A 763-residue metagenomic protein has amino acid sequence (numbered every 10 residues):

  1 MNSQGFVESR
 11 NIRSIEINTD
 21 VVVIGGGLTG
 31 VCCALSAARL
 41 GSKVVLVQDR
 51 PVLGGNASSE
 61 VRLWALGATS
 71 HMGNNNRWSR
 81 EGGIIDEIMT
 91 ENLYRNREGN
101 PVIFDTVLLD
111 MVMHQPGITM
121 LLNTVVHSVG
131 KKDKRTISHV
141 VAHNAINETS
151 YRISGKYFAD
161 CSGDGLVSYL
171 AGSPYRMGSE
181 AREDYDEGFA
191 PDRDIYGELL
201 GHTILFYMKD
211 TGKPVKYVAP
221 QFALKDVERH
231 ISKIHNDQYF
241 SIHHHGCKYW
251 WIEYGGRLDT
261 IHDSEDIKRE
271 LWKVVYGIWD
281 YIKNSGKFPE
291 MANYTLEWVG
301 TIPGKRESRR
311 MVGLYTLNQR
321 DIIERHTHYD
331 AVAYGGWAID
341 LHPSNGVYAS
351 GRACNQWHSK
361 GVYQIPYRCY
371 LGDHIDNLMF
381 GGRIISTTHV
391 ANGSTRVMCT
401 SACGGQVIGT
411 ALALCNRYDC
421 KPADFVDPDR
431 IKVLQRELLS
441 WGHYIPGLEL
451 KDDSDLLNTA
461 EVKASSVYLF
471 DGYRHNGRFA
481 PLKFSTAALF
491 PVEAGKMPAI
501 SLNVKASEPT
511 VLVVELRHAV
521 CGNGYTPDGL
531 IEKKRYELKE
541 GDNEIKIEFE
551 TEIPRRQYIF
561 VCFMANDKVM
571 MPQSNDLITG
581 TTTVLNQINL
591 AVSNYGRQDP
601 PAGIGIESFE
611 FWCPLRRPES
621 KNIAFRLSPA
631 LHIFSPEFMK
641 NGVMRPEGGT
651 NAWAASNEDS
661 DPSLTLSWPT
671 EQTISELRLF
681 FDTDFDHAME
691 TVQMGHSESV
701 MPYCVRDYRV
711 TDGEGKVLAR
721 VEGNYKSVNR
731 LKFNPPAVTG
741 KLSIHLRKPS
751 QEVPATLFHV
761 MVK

Functional and structural regions predicted by a protein language model:
N2, E8-R10, N18, S36 (+5 more regions): Conserved N-terminal/central alpha/beta ligand/cofactor-binding core
I12, N56, K134, H139 (+6 more regions): Flavin (FAD/FMN)-binding glycine-rich loop and adjacent Rossmann-like elements that form
I15-G27: Beta1/beta-strand and adjacent pyrophosphate-binding region of the FAD-binding site in flavoprotein oxidoreductases
G30: N-terminal Rossmann-fold NAD(P) dinucleotide-binding loop
H475-P491, E544-I545, N651-T670: Short beta-strands within extracellular/lumenal beta-sheet-rich domains
N503-V504, P509-G524, T579, R645-V717 (+1 more regions): Aromatic, loop-rich ligand-recognition surfaces of beta-strand-rich domains
E550-D567, P735-R747: Noncatalytic modules at the cell exterior or secretory-pathway interfaces, chiefly beta-strand-rich lectin/adhesion
T581-N657, L664: PGST-rich, cysteine-poor low-complexity/disordered linker and tail segments that act as flexible spacers
